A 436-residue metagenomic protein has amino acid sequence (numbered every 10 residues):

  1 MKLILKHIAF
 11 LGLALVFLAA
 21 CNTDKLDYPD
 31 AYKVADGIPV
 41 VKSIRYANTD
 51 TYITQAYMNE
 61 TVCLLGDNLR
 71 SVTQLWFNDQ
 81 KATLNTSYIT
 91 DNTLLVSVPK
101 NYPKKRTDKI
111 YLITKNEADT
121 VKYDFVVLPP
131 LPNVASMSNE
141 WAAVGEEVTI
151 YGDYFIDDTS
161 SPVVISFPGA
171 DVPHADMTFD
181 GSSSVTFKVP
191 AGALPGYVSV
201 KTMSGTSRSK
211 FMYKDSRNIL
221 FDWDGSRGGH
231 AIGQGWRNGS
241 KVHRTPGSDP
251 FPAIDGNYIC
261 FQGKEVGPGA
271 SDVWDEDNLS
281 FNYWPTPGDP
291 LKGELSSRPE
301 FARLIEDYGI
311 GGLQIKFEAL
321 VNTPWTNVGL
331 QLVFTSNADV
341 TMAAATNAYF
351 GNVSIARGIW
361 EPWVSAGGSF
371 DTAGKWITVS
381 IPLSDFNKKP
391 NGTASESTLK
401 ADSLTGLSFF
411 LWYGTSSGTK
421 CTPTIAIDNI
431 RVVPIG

Functional and structural regions predicted by a protein language model:
V16-A20: C-terminal motif of bacterial Sec signal peptides marking the signal peptidase cleavage site
N22-R70, E117-S160, P195, S204-G229: Beta-strand/beta-sandwich contexts
V62-L64, L75, L94-V96, D108-I113 (+4 more regions): A structural motif
K104-N116, A193-M203, S408-F409: Short, aromatic- and glycine-rich surface loops/edge beta-strands on solvent-exposed regions
F211-D222, Y413-G436: Extracellular polysaccharide-targeting segments
H243-S296: Short carbohydrate-recognition loop motifs
L291, L295, Y308-I310, Q314-G392: Extracellular ligand-binding interfaces
L313-F317, G329-L332, T378-T424, I430: Extracellular beta-strand ligand-recognition surfaces/modules
